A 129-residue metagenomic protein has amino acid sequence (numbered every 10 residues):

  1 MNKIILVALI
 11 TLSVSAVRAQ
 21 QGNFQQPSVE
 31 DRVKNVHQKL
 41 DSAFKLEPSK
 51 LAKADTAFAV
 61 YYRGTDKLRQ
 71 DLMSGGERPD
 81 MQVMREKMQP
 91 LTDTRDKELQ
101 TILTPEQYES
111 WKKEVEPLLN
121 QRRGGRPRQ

Functional and structural regions predicted by a protein language model:
M1-Q25: Bacterial Sec-dependent N-terminal signal peptides
Q20-Q129: Charge-rich (acidic/polar
